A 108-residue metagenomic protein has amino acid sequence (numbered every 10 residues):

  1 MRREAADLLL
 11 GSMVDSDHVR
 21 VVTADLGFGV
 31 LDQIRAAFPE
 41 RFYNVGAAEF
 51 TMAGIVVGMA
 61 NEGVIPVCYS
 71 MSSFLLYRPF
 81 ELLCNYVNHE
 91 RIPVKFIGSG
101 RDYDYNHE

Functional and structural regions predicted by a protein language model:
M1-E108: Thiamine diphosphate
